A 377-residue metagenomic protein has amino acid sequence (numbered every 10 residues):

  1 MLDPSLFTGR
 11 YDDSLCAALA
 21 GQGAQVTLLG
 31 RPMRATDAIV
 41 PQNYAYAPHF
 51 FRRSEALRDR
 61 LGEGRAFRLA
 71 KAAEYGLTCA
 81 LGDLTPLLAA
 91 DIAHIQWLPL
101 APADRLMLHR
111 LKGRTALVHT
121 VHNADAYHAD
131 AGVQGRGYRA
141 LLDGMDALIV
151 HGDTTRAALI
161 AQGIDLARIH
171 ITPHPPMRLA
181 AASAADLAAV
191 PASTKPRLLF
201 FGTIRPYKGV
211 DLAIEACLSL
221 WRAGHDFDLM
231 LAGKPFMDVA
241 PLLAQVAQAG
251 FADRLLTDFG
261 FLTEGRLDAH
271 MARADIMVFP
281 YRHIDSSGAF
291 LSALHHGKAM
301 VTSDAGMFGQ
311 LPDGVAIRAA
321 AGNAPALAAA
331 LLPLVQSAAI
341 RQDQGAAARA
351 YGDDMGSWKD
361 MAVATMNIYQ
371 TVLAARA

Functional and structural regions predicted by a protein language model:
M1-L2, R65-Y75, G82-P102, V118 (+1 more regions): Short N-terminal targeting/anchoring amphipathic segment
R10, A339-Q370: A charged, aromatic-enriched C-terminal amphipathic alpha-helix characteristic of glycosyltransferases across folds
D143-A182: Donor nucleotide-sugar binding/catalytic pocket of nucleotide-sugar-dependent glycosyltransferases
V190-K208, I214-C217: Conserved donor-binding/catalytic core segment of Leloir-type glycosyltransferases
K195, A240-D268: Nucleotide-activated donor-binding/catalytic signature segment of Leloir-type glycosyltransferases, i.e., the conserved
D228-P241, G260: Glycosyltransferase donor-sugar binding loop
A269-D285, K298: Acidic donor-binding loop of glycosyltransferase active sites
G314-P325, P333-A339: Conserved acidic donor-binding segment of nucleotide-sugar-dependent glycosyltransferases
